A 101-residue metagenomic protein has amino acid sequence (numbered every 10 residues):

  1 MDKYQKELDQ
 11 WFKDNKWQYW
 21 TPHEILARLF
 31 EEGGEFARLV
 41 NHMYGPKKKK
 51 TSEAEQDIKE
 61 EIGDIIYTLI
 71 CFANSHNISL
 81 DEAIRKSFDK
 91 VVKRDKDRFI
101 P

Functional and structural regions predicted by a protein language model:
M1-I62, I66-P101: Flexible "arm" and connector segments at domain edges
